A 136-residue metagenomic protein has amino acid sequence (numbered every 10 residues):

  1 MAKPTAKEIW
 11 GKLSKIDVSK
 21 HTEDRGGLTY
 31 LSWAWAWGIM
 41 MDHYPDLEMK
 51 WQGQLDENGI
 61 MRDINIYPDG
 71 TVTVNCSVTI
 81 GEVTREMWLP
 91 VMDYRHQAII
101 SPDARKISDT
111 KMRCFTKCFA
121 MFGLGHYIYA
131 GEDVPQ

Functional and structural regions predicted by a protein language model:
M1-G38, P135: N-terminal, Lys/Arg- and Ser/Thr-rich interaction peptides
L31, A36-Q136: Positively charged, aromatic-enriched nucleic acid-contacting surfaces
